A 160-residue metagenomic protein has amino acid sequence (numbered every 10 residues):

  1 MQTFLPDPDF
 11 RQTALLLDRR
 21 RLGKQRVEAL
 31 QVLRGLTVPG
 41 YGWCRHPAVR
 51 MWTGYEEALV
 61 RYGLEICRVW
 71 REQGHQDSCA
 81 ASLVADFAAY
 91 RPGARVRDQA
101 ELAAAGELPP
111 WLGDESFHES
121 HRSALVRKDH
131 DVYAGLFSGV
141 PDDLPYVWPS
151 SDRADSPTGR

Functional and structural regions predicted by a protein language model:
M1-G42, V49-R160: Sequence termini and other peripheral, non-core segments
